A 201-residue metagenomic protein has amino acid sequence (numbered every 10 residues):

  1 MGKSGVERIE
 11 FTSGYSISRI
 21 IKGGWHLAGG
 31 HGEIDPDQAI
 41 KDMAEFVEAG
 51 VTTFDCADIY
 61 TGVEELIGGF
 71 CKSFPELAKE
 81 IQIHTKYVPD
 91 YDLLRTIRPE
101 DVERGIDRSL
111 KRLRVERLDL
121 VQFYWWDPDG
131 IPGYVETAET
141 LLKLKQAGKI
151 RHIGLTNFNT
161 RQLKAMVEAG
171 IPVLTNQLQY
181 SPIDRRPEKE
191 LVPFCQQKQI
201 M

Functional and structural regions predicted by a protein language model:
M1-Q82: N-terminal binding-site loop/beta-alpha segment at the start of enzyme catalytic domains that lines or forms
K22, F46, F54, I67 (+6 more regions): Conserved, mostly hydrophobic/aromatic
W25-D37, Y87-E103, W125-P132: Active-site mouth loops of central-metabolism enzymes
W25-L27, A57-I59, K86-D90, F123-P128 (+2 more regions): Active-site beta-loop-alpha junctions enriched in small/polar residues
G32-V47, R95-R114, E136, N159-A165: Short, acidic/polar
V51, V115-L118, I150, V173: A structural motif
L110-D129: Active-site groove signature of glycoside hydrolases
W126-M201: Beta/alpha (TIM)-barrel catalytic core signal, keyed to glycine-rich beta->alpha loops juxtaposed to Asp/Glu that bind
